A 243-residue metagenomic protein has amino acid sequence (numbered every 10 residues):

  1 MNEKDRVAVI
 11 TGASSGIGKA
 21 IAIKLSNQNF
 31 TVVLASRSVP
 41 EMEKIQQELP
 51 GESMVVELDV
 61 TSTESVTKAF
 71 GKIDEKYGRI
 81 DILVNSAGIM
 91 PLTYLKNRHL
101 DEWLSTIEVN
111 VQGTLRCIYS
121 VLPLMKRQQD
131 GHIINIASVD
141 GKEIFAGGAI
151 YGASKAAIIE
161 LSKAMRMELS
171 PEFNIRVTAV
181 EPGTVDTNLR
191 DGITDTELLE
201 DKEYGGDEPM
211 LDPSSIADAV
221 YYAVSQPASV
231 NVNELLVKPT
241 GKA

Functional and structural regions predicted by a protein language model:
S14-S15: Conserved glycine-rich cofactor-binding loop
Q28-K44: Conserved glycine-rich Rossmann-like NAD(P)H-binding loop of the short-chain dehydrogenase/reductase
L58-K68, L100: The beta1-alpha1 cofactor-binding region of Rossmann-like NAD(H)/NADP(H)-dependent oxidoreductases
Y94-L95, H99-I107: Substrate-binding pocket helix/loop in short-chain dehydrogenase/reductase
I118, S154: Active-site helix of classical SDR
S138: Residue(s) in the substrate-gating loop at a strand-loop-helix junction that position the organic substrate next
I175, A179-V180, L199-A243: C-terminal helical subdomain
